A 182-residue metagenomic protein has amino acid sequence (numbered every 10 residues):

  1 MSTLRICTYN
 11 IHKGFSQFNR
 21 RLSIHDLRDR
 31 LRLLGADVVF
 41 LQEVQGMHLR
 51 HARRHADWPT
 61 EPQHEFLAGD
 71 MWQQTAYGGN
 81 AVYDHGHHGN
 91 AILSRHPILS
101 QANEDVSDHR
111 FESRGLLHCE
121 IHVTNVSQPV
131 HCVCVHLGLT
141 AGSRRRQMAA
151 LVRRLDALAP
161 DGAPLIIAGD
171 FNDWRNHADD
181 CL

Functional and structural regions predicted by a protein language model:
M1-V38, P59, E65, G69-D70 (+1 more regions): Active-site regions of metal-assisted phosphoester/phosphodiester hydrolases, unifying DNase/endonuclease modules
Q42-H55: Active-site neighborhood of divalent metal-dependent phosphoester/pyrophosphate hydrolases
